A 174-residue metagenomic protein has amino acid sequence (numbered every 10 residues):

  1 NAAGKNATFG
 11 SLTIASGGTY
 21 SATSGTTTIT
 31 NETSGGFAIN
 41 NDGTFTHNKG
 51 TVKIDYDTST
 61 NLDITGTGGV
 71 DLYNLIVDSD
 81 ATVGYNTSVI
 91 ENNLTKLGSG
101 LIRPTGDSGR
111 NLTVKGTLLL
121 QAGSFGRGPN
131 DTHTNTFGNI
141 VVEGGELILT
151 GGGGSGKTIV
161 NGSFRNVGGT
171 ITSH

Functional and structural regions predicted by a protein language model:
N1-V89, T95-H174: Extracellular beta-strand-rich, repetitive "passenger/adhesive" scaffolds that bind or process carbohydrates
